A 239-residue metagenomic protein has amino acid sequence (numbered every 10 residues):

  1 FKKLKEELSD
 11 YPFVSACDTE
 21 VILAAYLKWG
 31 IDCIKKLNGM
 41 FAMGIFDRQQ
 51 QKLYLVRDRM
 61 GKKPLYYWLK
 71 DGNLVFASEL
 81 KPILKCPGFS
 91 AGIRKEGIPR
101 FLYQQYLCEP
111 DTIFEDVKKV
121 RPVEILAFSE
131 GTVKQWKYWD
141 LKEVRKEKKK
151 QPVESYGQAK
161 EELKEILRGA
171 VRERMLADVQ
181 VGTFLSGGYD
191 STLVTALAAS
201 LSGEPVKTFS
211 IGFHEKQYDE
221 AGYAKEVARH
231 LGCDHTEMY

Functional and structural regions predicted by a protein language model:
F1-Y239: Cysteine-centered catalytic environments shared across enzyme families
